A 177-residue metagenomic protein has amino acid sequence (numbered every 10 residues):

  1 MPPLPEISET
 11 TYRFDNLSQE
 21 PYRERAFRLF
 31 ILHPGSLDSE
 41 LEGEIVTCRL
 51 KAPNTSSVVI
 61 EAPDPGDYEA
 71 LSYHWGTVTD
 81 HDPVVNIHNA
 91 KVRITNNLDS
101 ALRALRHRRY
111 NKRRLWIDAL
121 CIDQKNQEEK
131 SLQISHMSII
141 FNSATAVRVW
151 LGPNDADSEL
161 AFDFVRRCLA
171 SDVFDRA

Functional and structural regions predicted by a protein language model:
M1-W116, I122-E128, L132, P153-A177: Metal-dependent phosphate/diphosphate-handling catalytic cores characterized by acidic Asp/Glu clusters
W150: PIN/NYN-family metal-dependent endoribonuclease catalytic core
